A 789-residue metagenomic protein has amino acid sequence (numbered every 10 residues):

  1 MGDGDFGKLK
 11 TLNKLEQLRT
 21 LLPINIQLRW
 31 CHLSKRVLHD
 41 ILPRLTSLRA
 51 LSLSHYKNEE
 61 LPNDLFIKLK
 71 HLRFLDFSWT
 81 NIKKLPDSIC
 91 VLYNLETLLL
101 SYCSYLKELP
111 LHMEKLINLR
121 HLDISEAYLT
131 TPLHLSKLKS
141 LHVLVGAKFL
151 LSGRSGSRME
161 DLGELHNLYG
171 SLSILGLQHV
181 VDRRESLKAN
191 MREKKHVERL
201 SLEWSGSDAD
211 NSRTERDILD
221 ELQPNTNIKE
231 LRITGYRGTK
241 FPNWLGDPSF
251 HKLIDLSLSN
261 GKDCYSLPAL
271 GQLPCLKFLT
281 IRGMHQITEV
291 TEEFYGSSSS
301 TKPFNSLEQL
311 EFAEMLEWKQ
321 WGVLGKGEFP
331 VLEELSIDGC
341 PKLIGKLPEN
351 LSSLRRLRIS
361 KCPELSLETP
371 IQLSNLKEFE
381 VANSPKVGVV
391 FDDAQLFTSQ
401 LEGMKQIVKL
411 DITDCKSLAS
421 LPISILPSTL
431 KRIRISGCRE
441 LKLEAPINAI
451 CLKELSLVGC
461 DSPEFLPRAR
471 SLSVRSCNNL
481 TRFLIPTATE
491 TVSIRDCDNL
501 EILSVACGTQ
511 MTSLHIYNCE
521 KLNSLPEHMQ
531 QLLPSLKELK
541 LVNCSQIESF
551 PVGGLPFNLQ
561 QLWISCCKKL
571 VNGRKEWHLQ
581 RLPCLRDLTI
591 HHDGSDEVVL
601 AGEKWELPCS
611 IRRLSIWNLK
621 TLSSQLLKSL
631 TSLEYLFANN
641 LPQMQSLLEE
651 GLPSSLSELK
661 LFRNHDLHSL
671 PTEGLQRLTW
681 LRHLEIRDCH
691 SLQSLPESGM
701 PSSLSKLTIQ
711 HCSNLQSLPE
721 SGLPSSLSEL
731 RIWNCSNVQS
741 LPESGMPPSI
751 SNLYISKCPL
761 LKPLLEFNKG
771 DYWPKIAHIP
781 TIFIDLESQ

Functional and structural regions predicted by a protein language model:
M1-G4, N13-S155, G163-V181, R192-R213 (+22 more regions): Predominantly recognizes leucine-rich repeat
G7: Calcium-binding acidic motifs and repeat modules
K10-T11, K188: Extended Gly/Ser/Thr-rich low-complexity repeat segments, especially those forming or decorating extracellular
R158: Conserved nucleotide-binding/hydrolysis modules and their immediate coupling elements across P-loop/ASCE NTPase motors
